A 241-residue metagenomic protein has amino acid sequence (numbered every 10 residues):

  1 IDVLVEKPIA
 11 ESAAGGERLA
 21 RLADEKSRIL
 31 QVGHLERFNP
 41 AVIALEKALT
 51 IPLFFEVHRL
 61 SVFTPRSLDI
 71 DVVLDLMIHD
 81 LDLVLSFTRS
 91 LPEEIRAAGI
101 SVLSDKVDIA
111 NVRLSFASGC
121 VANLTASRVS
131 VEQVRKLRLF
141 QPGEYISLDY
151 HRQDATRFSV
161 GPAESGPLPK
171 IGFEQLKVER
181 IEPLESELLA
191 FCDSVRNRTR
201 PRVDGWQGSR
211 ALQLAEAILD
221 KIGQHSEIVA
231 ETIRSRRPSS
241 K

Functional and structural regions predicted by a protein language model:
I1-H34: Beta-strand-loop-alpha-helix segment that lines the small-molecule cofactor/substrate pocket of alpha/beta enzymes
I9, H34-E36, I51, H58-S61 (+5 more regions): Short, flexible active-site-adjacent loop segments at beta-strand->alpha-helix junctions, enriched in small/polar
R28-I29, E36-S104: Predominantly a Rossmann-like dinucleotide-binding segment in NAD(P)-dependent oxidoreductases
L68-L74, F173-E182: A short glycine-threonine-serine/GTX helix/turn-capping micro-motif
L81-D154, I181-R198, R234-K241: Contiguous beta-strand/loop segments that form the cofactor/metal-binding neighborhood of enzyme cores
A190-K241: C-terminal helix-rich "cap/oligomerization" subdomain common to oxidoreductases
